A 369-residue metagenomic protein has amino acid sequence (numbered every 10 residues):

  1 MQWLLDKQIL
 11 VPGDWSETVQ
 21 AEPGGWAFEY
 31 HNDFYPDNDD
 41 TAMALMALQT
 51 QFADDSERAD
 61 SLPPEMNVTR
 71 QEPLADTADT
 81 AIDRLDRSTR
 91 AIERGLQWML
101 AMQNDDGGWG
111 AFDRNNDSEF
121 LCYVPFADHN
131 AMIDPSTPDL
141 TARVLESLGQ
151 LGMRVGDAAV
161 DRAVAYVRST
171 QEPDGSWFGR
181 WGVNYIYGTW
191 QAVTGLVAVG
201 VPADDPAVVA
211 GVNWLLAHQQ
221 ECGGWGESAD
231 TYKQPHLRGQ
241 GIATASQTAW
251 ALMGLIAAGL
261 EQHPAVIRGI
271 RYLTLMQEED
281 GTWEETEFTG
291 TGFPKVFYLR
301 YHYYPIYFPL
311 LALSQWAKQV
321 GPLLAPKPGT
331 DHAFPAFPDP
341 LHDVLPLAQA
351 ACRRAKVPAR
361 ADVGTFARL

Functional and structural regions predicted by a protein language model:
M1-L62, M66-N67, A75-A348, C352 (+1 more regions): Preference for long, amphipathic alpha-helical scaffolds in soluble/luminal domains and all-alpha bundles
R354-P358: Compositionally biased, low-complexity peptide segments typical of secreted/host-interacting small proteins
